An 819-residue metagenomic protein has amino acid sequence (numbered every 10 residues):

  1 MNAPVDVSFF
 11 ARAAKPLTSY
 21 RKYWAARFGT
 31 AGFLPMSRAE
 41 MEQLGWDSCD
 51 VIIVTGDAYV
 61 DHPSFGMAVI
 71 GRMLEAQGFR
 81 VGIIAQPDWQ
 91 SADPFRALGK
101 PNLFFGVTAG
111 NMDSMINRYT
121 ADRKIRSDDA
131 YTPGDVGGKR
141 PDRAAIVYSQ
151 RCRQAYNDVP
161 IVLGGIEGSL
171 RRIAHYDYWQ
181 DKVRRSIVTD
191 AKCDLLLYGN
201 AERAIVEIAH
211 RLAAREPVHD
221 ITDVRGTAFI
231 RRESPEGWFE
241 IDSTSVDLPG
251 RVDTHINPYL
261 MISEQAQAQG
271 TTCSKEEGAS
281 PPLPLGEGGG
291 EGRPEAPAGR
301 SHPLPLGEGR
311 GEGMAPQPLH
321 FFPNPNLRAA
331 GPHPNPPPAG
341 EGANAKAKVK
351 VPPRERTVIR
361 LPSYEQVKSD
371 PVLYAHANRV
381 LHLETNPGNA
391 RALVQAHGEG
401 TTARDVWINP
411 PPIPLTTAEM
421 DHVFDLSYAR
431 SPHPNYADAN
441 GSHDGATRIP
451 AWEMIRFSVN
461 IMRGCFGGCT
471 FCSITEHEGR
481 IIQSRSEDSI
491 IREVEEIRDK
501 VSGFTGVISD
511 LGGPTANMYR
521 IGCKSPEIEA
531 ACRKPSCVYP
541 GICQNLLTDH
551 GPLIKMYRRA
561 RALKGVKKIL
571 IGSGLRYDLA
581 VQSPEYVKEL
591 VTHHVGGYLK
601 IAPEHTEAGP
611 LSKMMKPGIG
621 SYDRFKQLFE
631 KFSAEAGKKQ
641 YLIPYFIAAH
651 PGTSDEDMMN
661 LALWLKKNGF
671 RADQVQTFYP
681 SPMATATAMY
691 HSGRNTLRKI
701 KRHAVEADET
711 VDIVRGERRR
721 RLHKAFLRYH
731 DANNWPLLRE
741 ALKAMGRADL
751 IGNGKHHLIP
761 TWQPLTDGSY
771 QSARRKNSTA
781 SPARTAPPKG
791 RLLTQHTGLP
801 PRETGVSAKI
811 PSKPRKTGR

Functional and structural regions predicted by a protein language model:
N2-R21, K275-G278, P316-Q317, N344-K348 (+2 more regions): Acidic, low-complexity intrinsically disordered tails
R21-S48, A58, K368, V372-S458: N-terminal [4Fe-4S]-dependent radical SAM core
I53-G56, V69, I83-I84, D88-W89 (+4 more regions): Conserved SAM/AdoMet-binding glycine-rich loop
V54-Y59, N440-S473, R498, V507-S509: N-terminal pre-triad scaffold of radical SAM enzymes
A58, G66, A85-A279, P294-A298 (+3 more regions): Glycine-rich beta-alpha loop elements in corrinoid/cobalamin-binding modules across cobalamin-dependent enzymes
Q90, H219-W238, D242, S263 (+11 more regions): Terminal amphipathic helices with adjacent charged low-complexity linkers/tails
D113-D122, L170-R172, E202-E207, R231-G237 (+6 more regions): Flexible glycine/acidic-rich beta-alpha junction loops that bind and position SAM and/or redox cofactors in anaerobic
G286-E291, G307-G311, G340-E341: Glycine-biased, low-complexity coil/linker segments
